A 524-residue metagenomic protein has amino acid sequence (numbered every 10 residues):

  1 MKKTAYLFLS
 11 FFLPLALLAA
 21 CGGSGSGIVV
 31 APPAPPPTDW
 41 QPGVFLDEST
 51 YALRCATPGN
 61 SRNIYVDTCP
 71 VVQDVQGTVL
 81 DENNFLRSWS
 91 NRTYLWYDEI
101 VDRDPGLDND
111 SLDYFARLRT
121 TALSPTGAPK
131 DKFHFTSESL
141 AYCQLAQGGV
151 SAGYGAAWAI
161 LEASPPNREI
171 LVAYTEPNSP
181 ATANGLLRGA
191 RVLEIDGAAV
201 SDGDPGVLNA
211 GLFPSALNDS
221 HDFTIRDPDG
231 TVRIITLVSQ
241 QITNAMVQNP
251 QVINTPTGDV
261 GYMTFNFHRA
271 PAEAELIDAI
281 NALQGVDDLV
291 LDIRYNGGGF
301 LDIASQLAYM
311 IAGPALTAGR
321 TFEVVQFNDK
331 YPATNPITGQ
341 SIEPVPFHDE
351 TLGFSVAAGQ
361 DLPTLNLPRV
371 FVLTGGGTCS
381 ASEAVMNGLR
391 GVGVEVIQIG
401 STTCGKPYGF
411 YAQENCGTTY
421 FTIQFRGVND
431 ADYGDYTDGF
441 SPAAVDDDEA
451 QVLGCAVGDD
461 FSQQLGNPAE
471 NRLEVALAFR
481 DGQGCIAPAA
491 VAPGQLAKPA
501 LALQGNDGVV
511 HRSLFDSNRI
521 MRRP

Functional and structural regions predicted by a protein language model:
M1-F11: Bacterial N-terminal signal peptides that target proteins for export
K3, A146-G148, F213-S215, I253-N254 (+3 more regions): A general structural signal for short secondary-structure junctions and capping/turn motifs
L13-L15: Secretory targeting and sorting signals
L17-A20: C-terminal motif of bacterial Sec signal peptides marking the signal peptidase cleavage site
S24-L289, Y295-G297, D302-I303, Y309-G313 (+3 more regions): Flexible, low-complexity junctional segments that flank or bridge functional domains
G258-M263, F267-D288, G297-P524: C-terminal "post-core" interaction segments
